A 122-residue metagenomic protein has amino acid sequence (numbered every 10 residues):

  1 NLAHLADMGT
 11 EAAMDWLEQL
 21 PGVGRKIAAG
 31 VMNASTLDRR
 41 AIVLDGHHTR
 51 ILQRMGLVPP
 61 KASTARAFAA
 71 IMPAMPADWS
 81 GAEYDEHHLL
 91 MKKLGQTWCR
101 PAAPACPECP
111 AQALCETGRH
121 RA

Functional and structural regions predicted by a protein language model:
N1-A122: Catalytic cores of DNA base-excision repair glycosylases
